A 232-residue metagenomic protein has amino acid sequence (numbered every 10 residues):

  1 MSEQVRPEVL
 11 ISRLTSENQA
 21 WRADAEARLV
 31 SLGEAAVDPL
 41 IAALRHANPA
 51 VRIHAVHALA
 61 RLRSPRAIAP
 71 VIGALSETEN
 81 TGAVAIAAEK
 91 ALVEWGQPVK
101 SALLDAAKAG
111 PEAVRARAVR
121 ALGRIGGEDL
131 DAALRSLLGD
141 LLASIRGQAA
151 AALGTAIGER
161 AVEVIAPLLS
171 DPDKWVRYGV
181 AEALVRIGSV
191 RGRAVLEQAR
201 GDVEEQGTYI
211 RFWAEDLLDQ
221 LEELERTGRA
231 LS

Functional and structural regions predicted by a protein language model:
S2-R13, E34-R45, S64-E77, Q97-K108 (+4 more regions): Amphipathic alpha-helical scaffolding segments comprising HEAT/armadillo-like alpha-solenoid repeats
V9-L32: Alpha-helical segment of the N-proximal tetratricopeptide repeat
E17-N18, A47-N48, E79-T81, G110-P111 (+3 more regions): Short inter-helical turns and helix N-cap capping residues of alpha-solenoid HEAT/ARM repeat scaffolds
A20, A35, A50, R66 (+9 more regions): Structural detector for tandem alpha-solenoid helical repeats, activating at a conserved register within the helical
A23-A27, P49-R61, I86-K90: Non-membrane alpha-helical segments in proteins
A25-R28, A55, A88, A118 (+3 more regions): Conserved hydrophobic register position within alpha-solenoid helical repeats
R28-S31, A58, A91-E94, A121-R124 (+4 more regions): Core register positions within helices of long alpha-helical scaffolds
E204-S232: Eukaryotic acidic, Ser/Thr-rich intrinsically disordered low-complexity regions
